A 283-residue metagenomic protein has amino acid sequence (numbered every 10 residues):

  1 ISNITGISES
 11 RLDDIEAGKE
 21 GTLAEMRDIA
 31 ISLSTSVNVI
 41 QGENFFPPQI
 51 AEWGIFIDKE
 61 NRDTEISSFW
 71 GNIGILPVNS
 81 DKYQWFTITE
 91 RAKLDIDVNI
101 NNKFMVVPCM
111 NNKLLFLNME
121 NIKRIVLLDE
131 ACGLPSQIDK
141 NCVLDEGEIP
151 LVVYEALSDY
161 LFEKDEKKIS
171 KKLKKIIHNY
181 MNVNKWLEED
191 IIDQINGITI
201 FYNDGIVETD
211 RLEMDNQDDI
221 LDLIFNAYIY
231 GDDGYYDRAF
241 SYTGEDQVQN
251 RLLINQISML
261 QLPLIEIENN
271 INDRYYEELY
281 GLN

Functional and structural regions predicted by a protein language model:
I1-I4, I29: Short alpha-helical "recognition helix" segments of helix-turn-helix
G6-G21, E43: Recognition helix of helix-turn-helix/homeodomain-like DNA-binding domains that insert into the DNA major groove
L23-V39: DNA major-groove recognition helix of helix-turn-helix/homeodomain DNA-binding modules
S34-A51: Short C-terminal boundary/hinge segments that cap the last helix of small helical domains
F46-K113: Helix-turn-helix/homeodomain-like alpha-helical modules used for DNA recognition and transcription-factor dimerization
F116-L128, R251-I265: Phosphoinositide-dependent membrane-docking surfaces
V126-I192: Surface-exposed beta-loop interaction hotspot
L127-C142, Q261-E278: Short acidic, Gly/Pro-enriched loop/turn segments at secondary-structure junctions
